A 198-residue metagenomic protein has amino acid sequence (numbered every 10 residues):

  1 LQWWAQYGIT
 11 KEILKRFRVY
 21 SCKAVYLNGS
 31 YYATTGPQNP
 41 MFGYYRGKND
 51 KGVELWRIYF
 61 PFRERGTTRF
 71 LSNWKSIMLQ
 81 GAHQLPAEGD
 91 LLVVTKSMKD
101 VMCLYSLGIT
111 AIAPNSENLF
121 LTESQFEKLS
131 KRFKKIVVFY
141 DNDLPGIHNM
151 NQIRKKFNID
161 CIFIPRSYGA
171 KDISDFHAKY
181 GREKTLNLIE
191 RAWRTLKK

Functional and structural regions predicted by a protein language model:
L1: Conserved active-site segments centered on acidic
W4-Q6, L14, Y105-S106, R154: Residue-level preference for well-ordered alpha-helical positions
A5-Q6, I58, S76, T195: Intrinsic disorder/low-complexity segments enriched in polar/charged and small flexible residues
Q6-P37, D172-K198: Short, small/acidic-rich helices and loops at N termini and domain boundaries of DNA replication/processing enzymes
E12, R65-G66, S72, Y168-K171: Residue-level signal for pocket-adjacent positions within structured domains
A24-F133, N149-M150: Phosphate-handling DNA/RNA-contact segment within nucleic-acid enzymes
A87-L92, M98-K198: TOPRIM fold recognition
